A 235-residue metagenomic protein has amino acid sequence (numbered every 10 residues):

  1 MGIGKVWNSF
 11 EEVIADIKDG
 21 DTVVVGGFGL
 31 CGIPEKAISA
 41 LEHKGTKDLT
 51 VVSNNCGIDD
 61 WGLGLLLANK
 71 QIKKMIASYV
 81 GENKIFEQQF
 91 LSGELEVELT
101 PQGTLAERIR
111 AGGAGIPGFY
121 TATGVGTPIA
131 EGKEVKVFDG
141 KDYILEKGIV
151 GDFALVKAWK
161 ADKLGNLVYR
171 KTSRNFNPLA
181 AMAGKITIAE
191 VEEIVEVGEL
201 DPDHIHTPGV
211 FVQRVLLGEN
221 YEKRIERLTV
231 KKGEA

Functional and structural regions predicted by a protein language model:
M1-A235: Conserved alpha/beta enzyme-core scaffold
